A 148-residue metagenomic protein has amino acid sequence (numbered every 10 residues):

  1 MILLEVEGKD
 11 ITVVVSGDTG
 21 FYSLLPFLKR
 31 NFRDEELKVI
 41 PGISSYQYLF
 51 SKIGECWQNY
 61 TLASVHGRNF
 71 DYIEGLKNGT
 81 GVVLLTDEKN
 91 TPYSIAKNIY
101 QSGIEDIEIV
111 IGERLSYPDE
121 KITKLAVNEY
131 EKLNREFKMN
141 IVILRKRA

Functional and structural regions predicted by a protein language model:
M1, I43-S45, L62-N69, D87-K89 (+1 more regions): Short, acidic/turn-prone active-site loops that include or flank metal/cofactor- and phosphate-binding residues
M1-L3, D10-S16, G20-L28, L85 (+1 more regions): Phosphate-bearing ligand-interacting subdomains that bind or position ATP/ADP/UDP/GDP/NAD(P) or nucleotide-linked
M1-L4, S45-F50, N69-E74, S94 (+1 more regions): Short, charged, surface-exposed secondary-structure boundary motifs
D10-I11, G79-A148: A contiguous loop/helix-start segment that scaffolds small-molecule binding in enzyme catalytic cores
T19-T80, L133: Class I SAM-dependent methyltransferase SAM-binding "motif I" and its flanking Rossmann-like core
